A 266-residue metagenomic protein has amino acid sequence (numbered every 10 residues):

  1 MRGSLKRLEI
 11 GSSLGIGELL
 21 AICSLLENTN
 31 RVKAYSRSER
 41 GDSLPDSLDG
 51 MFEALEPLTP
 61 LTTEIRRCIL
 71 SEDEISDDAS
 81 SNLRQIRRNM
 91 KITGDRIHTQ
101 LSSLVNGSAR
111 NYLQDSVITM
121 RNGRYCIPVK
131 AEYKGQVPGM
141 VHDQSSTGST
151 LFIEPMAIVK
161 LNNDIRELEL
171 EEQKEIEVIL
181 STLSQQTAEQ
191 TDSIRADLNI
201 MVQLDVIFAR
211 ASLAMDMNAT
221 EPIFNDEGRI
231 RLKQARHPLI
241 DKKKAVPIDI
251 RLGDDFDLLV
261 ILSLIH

Functional and structural regions predicted by a protein language model:
M1-S4, L8, I22-L25, T29-V32 (+3 more regions): Amphipathic alpha-helices that form helix-helix packing interfaces
G3, A21-S24, A196-N199, Q203: Amphipathic alpha-helical interaction segments
L8-I16, N30, D42-D46, T62-L264: Alpha-helical coupling/stalk and coiled-coil linker elements that connect catalytic or binding modules and transmit
E39: Hydrophobic, well-structured mid-protein blocks that either form specific transmembrane helices
D46, G50-A54: Conserved, well-structured core domains of diverse proteins
